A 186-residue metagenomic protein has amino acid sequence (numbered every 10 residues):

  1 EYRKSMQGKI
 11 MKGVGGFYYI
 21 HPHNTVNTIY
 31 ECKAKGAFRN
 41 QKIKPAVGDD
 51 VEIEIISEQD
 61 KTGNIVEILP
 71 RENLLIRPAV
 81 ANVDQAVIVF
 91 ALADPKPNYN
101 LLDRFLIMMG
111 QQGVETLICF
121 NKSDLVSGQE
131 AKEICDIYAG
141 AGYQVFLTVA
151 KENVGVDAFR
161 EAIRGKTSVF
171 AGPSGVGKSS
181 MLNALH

Functional and structural regions predicted by a protein language model:
E1-Y99: N-terminal accessory targeting/assembly segments
M11, G15, P70, L106-G110 (+6 more regions): Signal for well-folded cores of large energy- and translation-related assemblies
K12-V14, Q59, N82, G110-V114 (+2 more regions): Short flexible coil/turn linkers enriched for glycine and charged/polar residues that connect secondary-structure
G48, M109, N121: Residue-level signal for inorganic ion chemistry
V83-F90, Q112-N121, Y143-L147: Conserved beta-strand/loop subsegment of P-loop NTPase cores
N100-G110, E115: Histidine-anchored nucleotide/phosphate-binding helix
L125-V176: Canonical P-loop GTPase G-domain recognition
S179-H186: A conserved segment at the C-terminal end of the G1
